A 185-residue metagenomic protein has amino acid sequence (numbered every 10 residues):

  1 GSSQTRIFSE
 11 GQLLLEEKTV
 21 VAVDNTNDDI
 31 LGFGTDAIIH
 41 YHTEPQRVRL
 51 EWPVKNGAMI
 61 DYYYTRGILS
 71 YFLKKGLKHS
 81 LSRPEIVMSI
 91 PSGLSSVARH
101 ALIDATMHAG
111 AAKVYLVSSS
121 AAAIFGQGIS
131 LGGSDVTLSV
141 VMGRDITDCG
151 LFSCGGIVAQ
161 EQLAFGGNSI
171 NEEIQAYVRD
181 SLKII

Functional and structural regions predicted by a protein language model:
S2-R144, F152-I185: Nucleotide/phosphate-binding catalytic cleft detector across ATP-hydrolyzing and phosphate-transferring enzymes
